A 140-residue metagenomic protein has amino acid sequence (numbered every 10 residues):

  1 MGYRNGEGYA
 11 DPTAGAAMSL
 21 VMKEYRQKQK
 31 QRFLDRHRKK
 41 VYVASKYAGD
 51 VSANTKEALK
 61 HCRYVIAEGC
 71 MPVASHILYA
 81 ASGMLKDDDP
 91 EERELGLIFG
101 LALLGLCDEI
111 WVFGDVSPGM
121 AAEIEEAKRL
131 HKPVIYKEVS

Functional and structural regions predicted by a protein language model:
M1-S140: Conserved catalytic or regulatory cores that recognize and/or transform ribose-phosphate-containing ligands
